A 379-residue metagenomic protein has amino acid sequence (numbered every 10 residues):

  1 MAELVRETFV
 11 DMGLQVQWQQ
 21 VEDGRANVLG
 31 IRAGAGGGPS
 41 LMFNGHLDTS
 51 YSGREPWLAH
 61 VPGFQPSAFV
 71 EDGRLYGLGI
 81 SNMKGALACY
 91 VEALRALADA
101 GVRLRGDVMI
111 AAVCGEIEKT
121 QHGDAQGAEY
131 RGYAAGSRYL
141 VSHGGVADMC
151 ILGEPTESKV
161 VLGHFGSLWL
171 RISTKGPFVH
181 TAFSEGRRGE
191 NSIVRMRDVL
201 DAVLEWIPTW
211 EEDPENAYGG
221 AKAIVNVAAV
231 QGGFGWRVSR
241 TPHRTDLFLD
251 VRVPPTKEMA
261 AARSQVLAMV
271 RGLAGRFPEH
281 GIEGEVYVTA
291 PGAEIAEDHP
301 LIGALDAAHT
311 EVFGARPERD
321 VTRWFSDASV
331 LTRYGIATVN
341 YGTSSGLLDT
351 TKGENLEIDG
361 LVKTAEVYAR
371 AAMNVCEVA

Functional and structural regions predicted by a protein language model:
M1, Q17, R171-A379: Metal-dependent amide/peptide-bond hydrolase catalytic core, centered on the "pita-bread" metallohydrolase fold
M1-A59, R244-F248, A262-A268: N-terminal helical capping/dimerization or prosegment-like subdomains of hydrolases acting on amide or phosphate bonds
E22-N27, E157, W324-D327: Short acidic loop-to-helix transition motifs that present clustered carboxylates
G38-A112, E118-T120, K352: Active-site metal-coordination/substrate-binding segment of hydrolases, especially metallo-dependent peptidases
N44-H46, A111-V113, I151-E154, S173 (+1 more regions): Short beta-strand segments
R54-E71, G163-T174, A304-A308, V339: Acidic-glycine-rich active-site phosphate/pyrophosphate-binding loop
M83-F165: Acidic/histidine-rich catalytic neighborhood of metal-dependent amide-processing enzymes
